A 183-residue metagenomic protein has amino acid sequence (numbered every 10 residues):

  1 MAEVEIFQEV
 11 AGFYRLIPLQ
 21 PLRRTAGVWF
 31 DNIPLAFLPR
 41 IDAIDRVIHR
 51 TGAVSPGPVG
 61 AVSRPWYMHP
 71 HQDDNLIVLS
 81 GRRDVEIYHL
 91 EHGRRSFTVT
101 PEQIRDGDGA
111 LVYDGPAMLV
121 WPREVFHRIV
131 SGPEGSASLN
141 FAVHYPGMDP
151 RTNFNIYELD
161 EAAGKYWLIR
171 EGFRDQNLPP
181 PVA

Functional and structural regions predicted by a protein language model:
M1-Y113, P133-A183: Active-site region of the double-stranded beta-helix
P116-I129: Histidine-centered metal-chelating micro-motifs
